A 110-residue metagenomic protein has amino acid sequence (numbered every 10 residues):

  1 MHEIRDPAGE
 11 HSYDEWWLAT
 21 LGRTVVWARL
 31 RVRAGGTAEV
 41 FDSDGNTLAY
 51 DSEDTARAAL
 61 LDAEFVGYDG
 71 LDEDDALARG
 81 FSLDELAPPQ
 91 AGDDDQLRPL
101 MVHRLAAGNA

Functional and structural regions predicted by a protein language model:
M1-L18, A106-A110: Negatively charged, low-complexity tracts enriched in Asp/Glu with abundant Ser/Thr
D6-P7, V40, A58: Alpha-helical interaction segments
Y13, E39-S43, L83: A near-ubiquitous, low-amplitude feature marking generic local secondary-structure context
Y13-W16, V25, A76, L100: N-terminal functional modules and adjacent low-complexity/disordered segments of proteins
T20-G45, A63-E73: Short aromatic-glycine-(Arg/Gly/Cys) micro-motifs in beta-strand/loop hairpins
G45-N46, T55: Residue-level signature for short turns and capping positions that connect secondary-structure elements
E53-A110: Mixed-charge, Lys/Arg-enriched low-complexity segments
